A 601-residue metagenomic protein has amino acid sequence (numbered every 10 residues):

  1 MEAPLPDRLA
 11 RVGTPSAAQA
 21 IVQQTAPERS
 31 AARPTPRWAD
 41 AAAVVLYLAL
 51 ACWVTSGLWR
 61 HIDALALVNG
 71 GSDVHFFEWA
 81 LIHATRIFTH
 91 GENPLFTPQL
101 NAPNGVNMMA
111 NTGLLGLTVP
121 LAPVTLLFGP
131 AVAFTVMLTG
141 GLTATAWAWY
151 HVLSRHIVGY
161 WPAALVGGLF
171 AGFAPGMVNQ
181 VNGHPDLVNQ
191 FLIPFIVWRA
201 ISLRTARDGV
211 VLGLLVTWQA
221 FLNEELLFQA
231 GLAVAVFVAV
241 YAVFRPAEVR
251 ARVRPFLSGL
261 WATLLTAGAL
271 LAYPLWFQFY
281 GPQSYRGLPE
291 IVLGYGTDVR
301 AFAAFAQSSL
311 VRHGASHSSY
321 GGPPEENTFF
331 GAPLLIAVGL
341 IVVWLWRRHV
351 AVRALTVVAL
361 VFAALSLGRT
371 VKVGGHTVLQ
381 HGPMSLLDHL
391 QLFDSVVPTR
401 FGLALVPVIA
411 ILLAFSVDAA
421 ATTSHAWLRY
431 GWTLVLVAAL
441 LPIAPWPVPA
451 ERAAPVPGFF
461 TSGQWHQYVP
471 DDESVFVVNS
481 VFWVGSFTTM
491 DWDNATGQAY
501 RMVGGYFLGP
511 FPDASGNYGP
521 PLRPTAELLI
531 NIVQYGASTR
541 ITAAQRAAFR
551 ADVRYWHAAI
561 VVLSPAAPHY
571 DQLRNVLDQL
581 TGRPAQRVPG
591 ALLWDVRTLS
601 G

Functional and structural regions predicted by a protein language model:
M1-L58, S258-L264, V343, H349-A359: Start-transfer (signal-anchor) and selected internal transmembrane alpha helices of multi-pass inner/ER membrane
T14, W261-G268, I411-A444: Signature aromatic-anchored transmembrane alpha helix within multi-pass, membrane-resident enzymes that catalyze glycan
Y47, W53, M137-H156, Y160-F244 (+3 more regions): Membrane-embedded helix bundles of polyisoprenyl
A51-T145, G172-F191, Y295-S318, V373-S385 (+1 more regions): Membrane-interface coil-to-helix junctions
L67-G70, Q180-L187, D298, S316-E326 (+5 more regions): Membrane-helix boundary/interfacial segments in multi-pass membrane proteins
G71-I87, F256, T263-L264, A269-W344 (+1 more regions): Periplasmic/ER-lumenal interhelical loops and adjacent helix-loop junctions in multi-pass membrane proteins
P246-L260, G339-G382, A419, T423-R429: Membrane-interface helix-loop-helix junctions at transmembrane boundaries of multi-pass membrane enzymes, predominantly
E290, L436-G601: Extracytoplasmic
